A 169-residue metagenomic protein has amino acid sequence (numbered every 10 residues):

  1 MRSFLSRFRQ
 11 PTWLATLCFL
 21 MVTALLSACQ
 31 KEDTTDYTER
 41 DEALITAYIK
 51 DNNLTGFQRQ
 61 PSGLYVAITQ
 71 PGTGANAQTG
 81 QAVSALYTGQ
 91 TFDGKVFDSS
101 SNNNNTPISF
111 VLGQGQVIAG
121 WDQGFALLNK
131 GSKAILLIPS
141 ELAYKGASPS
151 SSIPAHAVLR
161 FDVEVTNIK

Functional and structural regions predicted by a protein language model:
R2-K169: Cross-family detector of peptidyl-prolyl cis-trans isomerase
